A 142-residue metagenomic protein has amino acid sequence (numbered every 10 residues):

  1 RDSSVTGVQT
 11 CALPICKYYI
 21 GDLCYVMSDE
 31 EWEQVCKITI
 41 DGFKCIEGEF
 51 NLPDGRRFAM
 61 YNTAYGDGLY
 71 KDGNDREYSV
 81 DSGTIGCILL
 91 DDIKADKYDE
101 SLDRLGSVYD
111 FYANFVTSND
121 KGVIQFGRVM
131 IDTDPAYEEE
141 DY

Functional and structural regions predicted by a protein language model:
R1-C11: Single conserved hydrophobic/aromatic residue that forms the stacking wall/gate of nucleotide- or nucleobase-binding
T6, C16-K17, N62, Y137-Y142: Intrinsic low-complexity, intrinsically disordered segments enriched in polar/basic residues
T10, Y18, D72, V80 (+3 more regions): Generic low-polarity alpha-helical segments
A12-D72, R76-Y109: Long, positively charged binding patches that form subdomain-scale interaction surfaces for polyanionic ligands
A95-Y142: Low-complexity intrinsically disordered segments
